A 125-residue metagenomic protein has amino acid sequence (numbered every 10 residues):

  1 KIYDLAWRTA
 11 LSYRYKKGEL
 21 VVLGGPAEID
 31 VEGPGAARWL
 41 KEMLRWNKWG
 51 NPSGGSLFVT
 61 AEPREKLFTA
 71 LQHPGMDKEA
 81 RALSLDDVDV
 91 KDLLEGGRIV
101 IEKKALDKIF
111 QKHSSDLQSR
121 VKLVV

Functional and structural regions predicted by a protein language model:
K1-V125: Extended polybasic, low-complexity segments that bind anionic RNA or targeting/receptor surfaces
